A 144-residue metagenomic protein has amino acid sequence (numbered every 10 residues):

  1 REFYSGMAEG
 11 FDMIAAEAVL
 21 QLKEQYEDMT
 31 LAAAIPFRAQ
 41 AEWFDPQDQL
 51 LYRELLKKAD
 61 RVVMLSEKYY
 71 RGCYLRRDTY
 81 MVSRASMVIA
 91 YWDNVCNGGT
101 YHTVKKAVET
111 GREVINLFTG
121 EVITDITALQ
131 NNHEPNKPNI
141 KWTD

Functional and structural regions predicted by a protein language model:
R1-P138, W142: Acidic/glycine-enriched connector segments
